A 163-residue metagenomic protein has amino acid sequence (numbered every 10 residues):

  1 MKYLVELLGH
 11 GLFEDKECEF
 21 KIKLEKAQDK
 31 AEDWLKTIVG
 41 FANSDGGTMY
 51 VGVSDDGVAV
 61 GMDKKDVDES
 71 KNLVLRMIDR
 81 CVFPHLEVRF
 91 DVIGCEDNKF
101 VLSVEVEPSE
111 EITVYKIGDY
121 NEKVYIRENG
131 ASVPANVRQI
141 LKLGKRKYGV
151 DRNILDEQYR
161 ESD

Functional and structural regions predicted by a protein language model:
M1-D163: Conserved N-terminal catalytic/coupling substructures associated with nucleotide/phosphate chemistry
